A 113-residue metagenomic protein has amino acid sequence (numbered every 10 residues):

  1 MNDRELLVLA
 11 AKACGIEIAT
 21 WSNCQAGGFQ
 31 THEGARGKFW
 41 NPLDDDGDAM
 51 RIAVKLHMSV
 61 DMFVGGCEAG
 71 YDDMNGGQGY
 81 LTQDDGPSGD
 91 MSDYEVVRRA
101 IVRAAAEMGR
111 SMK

Functional and structural regions predicted by a protein language model:
M1-R99, R103-K113: Glycine-rich anion-binding surface patch
